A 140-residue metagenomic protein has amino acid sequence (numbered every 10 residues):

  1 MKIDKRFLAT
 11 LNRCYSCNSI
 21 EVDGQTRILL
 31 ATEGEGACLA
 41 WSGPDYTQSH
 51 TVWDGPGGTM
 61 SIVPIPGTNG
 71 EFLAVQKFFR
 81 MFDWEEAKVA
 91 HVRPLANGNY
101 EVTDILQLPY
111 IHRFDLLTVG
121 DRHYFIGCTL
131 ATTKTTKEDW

Functional and structural regions predicted by a protein language model:
M1-W140: Beta-propeller-forming repeat regions
